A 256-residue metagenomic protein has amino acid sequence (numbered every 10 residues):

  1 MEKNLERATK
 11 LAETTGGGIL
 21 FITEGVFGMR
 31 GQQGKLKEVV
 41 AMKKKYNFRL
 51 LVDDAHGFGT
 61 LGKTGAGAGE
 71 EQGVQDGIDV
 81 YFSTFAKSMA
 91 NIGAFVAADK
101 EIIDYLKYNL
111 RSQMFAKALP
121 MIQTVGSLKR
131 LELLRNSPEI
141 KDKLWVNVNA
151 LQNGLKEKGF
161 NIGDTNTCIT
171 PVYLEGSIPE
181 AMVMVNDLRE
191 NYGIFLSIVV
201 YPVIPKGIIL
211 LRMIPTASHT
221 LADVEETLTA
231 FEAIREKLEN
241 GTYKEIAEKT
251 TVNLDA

Functional and structural regions predicted by a protein language model:
M1-L51: Active-site phosphate-binding strand-loop segment of PLP-dependent enzymes
A12, I19, F82, A116-K117 (+1 more regions): Short beta-strand
G25-R30, G57-T60, Q113-M114, Y173 (+1 more regions): Short, small-residue-enriched loops and turns at beta-alpha junctions that line or gate enzyme active sites
N47, G67-F85, D104, Y108: Conserved active-site segment immediately N-terminal to the catalytic lysine that forms the internal aldimine
V80-F82, M89-P138: Conserved core segment of the aminotransferase class I/II
M114, E190-F195, F231-E239: A common structural junction motif
K141-Q152, K156-Y192, Y201, P205-I208 (+3 more regions): Conserved PLP-binding catalytic core of the aspartate aminotransferase-like
